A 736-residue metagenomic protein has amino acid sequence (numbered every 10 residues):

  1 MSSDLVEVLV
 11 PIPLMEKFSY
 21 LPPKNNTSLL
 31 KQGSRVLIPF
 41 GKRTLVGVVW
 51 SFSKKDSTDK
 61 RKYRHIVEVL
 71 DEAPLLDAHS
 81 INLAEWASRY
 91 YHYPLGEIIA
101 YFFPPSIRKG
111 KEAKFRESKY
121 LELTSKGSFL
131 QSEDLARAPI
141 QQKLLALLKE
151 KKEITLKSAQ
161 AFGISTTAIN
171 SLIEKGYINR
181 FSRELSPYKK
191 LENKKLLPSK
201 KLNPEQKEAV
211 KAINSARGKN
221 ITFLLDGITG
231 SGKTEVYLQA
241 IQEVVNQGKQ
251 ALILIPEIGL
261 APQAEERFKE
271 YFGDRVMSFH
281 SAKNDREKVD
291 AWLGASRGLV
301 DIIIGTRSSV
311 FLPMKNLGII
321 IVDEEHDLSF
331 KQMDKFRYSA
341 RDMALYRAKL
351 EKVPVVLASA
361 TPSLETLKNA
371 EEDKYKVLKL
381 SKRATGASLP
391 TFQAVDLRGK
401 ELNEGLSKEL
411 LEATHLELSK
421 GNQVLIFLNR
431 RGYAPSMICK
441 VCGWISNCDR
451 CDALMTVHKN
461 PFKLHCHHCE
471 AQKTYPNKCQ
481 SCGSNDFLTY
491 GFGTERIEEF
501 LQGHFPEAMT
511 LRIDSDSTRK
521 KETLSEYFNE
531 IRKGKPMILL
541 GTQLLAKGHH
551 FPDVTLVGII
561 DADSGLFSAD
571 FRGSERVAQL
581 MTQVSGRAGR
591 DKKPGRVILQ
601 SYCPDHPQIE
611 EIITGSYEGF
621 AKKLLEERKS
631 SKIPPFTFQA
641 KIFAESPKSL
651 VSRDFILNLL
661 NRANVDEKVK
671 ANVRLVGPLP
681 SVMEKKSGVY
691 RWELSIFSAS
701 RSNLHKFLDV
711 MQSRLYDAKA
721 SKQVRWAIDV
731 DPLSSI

Functional and structural regions predicted by a protein language model:
M1-S359, T366, E371-A387, S419 (+3 more regions): Accessory, non-ATPase domains that flank or precede helicase/AAA+ motor cores in DNA-metabolism machines
S3-V8, Y20, G47, F392 (+3 more regions): Small-residue-enriched segments and motifs
L9, L145-A146, K629-P634, S681-S687: Short, flexible, solvent-exposed loop/turn segments with mixed acidic/basic and small polar residues
T44, R674-S702: Short, intrinsically disordered low-complexity segments
L197-N203, K207-K211, K219-R653, E684 (+3 more regions): Inter-lobe coupling/hinge segments of SF2-like helicase ATPases
A209, I426, N661, A671 (+1 more regions): Conserved beta/loop motifs at nucleotide-recognition and modification sites
L511, E667-S681, K722-V730: Short beta-strand elements
S652-V676: Short amphipathic alpha-helix segments
